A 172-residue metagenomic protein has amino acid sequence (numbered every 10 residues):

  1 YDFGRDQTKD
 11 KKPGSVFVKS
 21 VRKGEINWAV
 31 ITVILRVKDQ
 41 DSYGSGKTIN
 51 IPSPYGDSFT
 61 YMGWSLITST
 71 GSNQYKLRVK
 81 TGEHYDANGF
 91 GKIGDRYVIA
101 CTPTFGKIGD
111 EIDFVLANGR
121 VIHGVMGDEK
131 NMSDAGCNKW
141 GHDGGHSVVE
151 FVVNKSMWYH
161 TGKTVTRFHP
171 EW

Functional and structural regions predicted by a protein language model:
Y1-K38: Extracytoplasmic soluble-region selector
D39-W172: Solvent-exposed, well-ordered loop and adjacent helix/strand elements within mature globular domains that form
